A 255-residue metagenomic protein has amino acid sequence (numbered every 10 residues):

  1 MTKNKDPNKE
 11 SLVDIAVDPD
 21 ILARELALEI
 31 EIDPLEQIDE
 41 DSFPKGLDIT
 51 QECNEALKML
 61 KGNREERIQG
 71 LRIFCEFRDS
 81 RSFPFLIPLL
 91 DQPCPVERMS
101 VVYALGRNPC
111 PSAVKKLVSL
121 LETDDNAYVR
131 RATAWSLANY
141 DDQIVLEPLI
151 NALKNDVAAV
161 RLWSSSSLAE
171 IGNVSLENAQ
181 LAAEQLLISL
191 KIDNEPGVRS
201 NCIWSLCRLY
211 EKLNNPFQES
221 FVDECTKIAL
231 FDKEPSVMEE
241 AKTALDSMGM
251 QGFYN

Functional and structural regions predicted by a protein language model:
M1-E40: Intrinsically disordered, serine/threonine- and proline-rich low-complexity regions of large eukaryotic regulatory
T2-N4, N8, K115, S200 (+1 more regions): Generic cytosolic/nucleocytoplasmic N-terminal low-complexity/intrinsically disordered segments
D6-K9, G46-M59, D79-D91, C110-T123 (+4 more regions): Amphipathic alpha-helical scaffolding segments comprising HEAT/armadillo-like alpha-solenoid repeats
R24-L47, E65-S80, P84-D91, V96-C110 (+6 more regions): Structural detector for internal amphipathic alpha-helices that build alpha-solenoid repeat scaffolds
